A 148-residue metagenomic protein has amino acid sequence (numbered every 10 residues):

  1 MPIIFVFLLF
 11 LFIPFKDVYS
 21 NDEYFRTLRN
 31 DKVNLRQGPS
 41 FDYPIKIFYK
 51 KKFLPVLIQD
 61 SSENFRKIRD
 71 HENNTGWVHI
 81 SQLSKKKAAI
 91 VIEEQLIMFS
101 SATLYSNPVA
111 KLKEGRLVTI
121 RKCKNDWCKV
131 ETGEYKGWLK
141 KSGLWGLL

Functional and structural regions predicted by a protein language model:
I3-P14: Sec-dependent N-terminal signal peptides
D17-Q37, I47-K52, Q59-S101, Y105-E134 (+1 more regions): SH3-family beta-barrel domains
S40-Y43: Second-shell loop/turn segments in exported
